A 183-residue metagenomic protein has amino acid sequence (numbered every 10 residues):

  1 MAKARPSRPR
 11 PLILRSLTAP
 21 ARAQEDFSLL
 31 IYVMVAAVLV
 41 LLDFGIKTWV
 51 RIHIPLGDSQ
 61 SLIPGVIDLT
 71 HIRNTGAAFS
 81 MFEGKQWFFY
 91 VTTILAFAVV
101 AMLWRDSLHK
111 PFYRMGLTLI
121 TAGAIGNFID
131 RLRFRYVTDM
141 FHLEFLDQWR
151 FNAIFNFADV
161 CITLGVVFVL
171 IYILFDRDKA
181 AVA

Functional and structural regions predicted by a protein language model:
A2-A183: Alpha-helical transmembrane bundles and membrane-interface segments of multipass inner-membrane proteins
